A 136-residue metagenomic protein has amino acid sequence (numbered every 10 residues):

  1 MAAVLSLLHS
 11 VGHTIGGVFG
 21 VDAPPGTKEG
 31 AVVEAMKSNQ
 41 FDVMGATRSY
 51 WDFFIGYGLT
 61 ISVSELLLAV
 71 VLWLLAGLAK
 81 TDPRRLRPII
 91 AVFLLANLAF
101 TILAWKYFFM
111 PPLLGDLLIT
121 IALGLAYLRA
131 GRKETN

Functional and structural regions predicted by a protein language model:
M1-G26: N-terminal signal-anchor transmembrane alpha helix
A3-S10, G58, S62, I90 (+1 more regions): Residues within membrane-spanning alpha-helices of integral membrane proteins, especially the hydrophobic core/packing
A23-A35, T81-D82: Juxtamembrane non-transmembrane "cap" segments at the membrane-aqueous interface of multi-pass membrane proteins
K37-F54: Juxtamembrane membrane-water interface segments that cap and precede transmembrane helices
F54-W73: Alpha-helical transmembrane segments of helical membrane proteins, especially in multi-pass transport, channel
L67-L86, G131: Juxtamembrane helix-break-helix junctions at the cytosolic face of small multi-pass alpha-helical membrane proteins
K80-L117: Hydrophobic alpha-helical transmembrane segments of integral membrane proteins
L118-A130: Alpha-helical transmembrane segments and their membrane-interface exit regions
